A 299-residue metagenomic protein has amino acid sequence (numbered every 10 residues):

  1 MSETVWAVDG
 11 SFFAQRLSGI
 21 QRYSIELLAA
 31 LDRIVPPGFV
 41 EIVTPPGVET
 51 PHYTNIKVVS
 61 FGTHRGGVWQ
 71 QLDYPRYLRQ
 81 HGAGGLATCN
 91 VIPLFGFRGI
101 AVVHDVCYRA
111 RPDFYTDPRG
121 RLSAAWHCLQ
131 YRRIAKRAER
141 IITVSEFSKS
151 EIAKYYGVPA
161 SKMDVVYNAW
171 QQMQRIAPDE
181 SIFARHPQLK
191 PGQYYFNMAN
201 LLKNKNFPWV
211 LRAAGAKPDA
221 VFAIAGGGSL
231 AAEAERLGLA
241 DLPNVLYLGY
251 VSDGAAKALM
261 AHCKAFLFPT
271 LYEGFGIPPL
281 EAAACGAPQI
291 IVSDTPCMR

Functional and structural regions predicted by a protein language model:
M1-R299: Carbohydrate transferase catalytic cores enriched for Leloir-type hexosyltransferases
